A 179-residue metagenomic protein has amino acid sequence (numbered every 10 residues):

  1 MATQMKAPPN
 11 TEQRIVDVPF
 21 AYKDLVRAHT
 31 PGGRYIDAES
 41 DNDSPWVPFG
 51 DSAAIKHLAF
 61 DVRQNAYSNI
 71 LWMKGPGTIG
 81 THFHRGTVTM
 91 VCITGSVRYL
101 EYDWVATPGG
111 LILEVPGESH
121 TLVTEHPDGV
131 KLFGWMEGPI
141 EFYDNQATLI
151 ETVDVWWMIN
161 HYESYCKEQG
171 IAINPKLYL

Functional and structural regions predicted by a protein language model:
A2-N65, I150, N160-L179: A short, N-terminal "cap"/entry segment at the start of jelly-roll beta-barrel domains of the cupin/DSBH fold
I55-H57, S68-W72, T89, L111-L113 (+1 more regions): Conserved hydrophobic/aromatic beta-strand scaffold that supports enzyme active sites
K56-Q64, G77-T87: Active-site region of the double-stranded beta-helix
V62, T89, R98-T121: Short acidic-glycine-tyrosine-enriched beta hairpin
N69-L71, I79-H84, E101-W104, V123-E125: Short histidine-centered beta-strand/loop micro-motifs that create catalytic or ligand/metal-coordination sites
W72-G75, H82-Y99, W135-E137: Short, conserved beta-strand element in jelly-roll/cupin
T107, P116-Q146: Ligand-binding loop in jelly-roll beta-barrel domains
F133-W135, I140, A147, W156 (+1 more regions): Acidic/serine-rich, low-complexity amphipathic helices located in mid- to C-terminal regulatory regions
